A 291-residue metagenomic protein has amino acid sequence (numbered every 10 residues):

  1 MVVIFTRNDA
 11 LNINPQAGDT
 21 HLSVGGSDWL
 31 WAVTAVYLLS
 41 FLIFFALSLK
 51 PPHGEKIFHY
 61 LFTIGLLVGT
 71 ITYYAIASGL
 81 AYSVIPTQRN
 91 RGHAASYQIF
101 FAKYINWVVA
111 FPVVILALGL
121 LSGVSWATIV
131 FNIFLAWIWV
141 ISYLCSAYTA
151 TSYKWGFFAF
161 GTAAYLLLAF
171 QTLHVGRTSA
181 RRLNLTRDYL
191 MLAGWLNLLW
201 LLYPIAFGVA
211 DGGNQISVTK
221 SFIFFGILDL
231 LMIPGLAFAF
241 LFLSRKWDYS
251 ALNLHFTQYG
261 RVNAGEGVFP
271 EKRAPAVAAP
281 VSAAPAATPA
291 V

Functional and structural regions predicted by a protein language model:
M1-V3, Y249, N253-V291: Intrinsically disordered, low-complexity terminal tails of fungal membrane proteins
N8-L38: Hydrophobic transmembrane alpha-helical segments in integral membrane proteins
G25-A35, T162, L190-A193, N197 (+2 more regions): Extracellular loop 3-seventh transmembrane helix
G26-P51, A77: First transmembrane helix
L42-F45, S142-S146, A164-L185, L202-A210: Alpha-helical transmembrane segments in multipass membrane proteins, preferentially the mid-helix core
I43-L47, L80, V84, G92-S96 (+1 more regions): Internal transmembrane alpha-helix with an interfacial aromatic "cap," most often the third helix
L61-G79, L201-G208: Hydrophobic alpha-helical transmembrane segments of multi-pass membrane proteins
W155-F158, V175-L198, V218-F222: Membrane-helix boundary/juxtamembrane motif in polytopic membrane proteins
